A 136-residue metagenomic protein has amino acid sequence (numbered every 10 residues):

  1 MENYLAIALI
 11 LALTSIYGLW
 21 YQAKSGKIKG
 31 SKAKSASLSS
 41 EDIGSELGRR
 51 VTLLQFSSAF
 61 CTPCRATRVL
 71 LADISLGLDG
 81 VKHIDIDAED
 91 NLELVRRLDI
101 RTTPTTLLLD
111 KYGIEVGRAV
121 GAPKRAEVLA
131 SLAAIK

Functional and structural regions predicted by a protein language model:
M1-S37: N-terminal targeting signals for export/organelle localization
S35-V51: A short beta-strand-turn-helix
L47-C61: Short active-site neighborhood of thiol/selenol oxidoreductases, capturing the structured segment around
C61-C64, T106: The canonical Cys-X-X-Cys-His
R65-L78: Typically the conserved alpha-helix immediately C-terminal to a functionally engaged Cys/Sec in thioredoxin-like
D79-E93: Thiol-based oxidoreductase modules, predominantly thioredoxin-like and allied folds used for disulfide exchange
D99-L108: Structural micro-motif
L109-K136: Non-catalytic, surface beta->alpha helical segment in thiol-disulfide oxidoreductase systems
